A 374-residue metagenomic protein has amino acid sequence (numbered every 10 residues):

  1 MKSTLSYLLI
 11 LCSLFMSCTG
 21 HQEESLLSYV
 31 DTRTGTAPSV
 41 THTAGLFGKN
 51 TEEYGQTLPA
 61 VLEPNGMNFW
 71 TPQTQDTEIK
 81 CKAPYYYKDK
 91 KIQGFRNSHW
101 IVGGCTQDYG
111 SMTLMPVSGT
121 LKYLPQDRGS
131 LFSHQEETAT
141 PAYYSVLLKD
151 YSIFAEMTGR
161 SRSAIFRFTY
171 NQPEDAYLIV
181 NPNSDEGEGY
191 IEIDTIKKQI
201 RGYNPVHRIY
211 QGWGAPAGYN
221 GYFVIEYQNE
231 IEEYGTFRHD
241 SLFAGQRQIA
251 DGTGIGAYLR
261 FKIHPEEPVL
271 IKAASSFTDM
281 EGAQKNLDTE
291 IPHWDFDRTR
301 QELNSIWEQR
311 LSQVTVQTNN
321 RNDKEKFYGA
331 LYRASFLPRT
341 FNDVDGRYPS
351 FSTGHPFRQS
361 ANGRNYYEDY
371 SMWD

Functional and structural regions predicted by a protein language model:
M1-L5: Positively charged n-region of N-terminal signal peptides that target proteins for export
S6-F15: Bacterial N-terminal signal peptides
L14-E24: Bacterial Sec-dependent signal peptides at the C-terminal "C-region" and cleavage site
Q22-D374: Accessory carbohydrate-recognition regions in carbohydrate-active enzymes
